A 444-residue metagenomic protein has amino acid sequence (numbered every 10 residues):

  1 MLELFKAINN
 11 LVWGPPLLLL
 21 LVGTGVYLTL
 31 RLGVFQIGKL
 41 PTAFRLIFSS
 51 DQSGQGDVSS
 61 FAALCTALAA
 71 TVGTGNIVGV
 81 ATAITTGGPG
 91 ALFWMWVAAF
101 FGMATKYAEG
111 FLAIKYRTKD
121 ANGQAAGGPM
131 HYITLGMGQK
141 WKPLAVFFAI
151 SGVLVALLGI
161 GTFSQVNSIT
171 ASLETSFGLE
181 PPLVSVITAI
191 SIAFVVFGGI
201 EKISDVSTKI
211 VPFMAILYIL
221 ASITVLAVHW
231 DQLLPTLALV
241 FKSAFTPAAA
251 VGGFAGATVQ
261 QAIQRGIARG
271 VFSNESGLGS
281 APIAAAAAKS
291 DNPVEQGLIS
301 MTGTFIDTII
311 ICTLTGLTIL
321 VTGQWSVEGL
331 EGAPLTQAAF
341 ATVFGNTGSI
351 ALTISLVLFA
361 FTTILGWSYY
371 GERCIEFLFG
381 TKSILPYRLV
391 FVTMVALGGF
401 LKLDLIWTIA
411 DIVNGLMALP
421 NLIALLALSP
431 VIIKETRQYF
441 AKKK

Functional and structural regions predicted by a protein language model:
M1-T74, I84-A91, G102, A396 (+1 more regions): N-terminal alpha-helical transmembrane segments of multi-pass membrane transport and channel/translocase proteins
N10-T42, T85-G123, L144, D307-L314 (+2 more regions): Extracellular loop-to-transmembrane helix junctions
L20-G23, W96, A145-G152, T175-I200 (+4 more regions): Transmembrane alpha-helical segments of multi-pass small-molecule transport proteins
L20-Y27, R31, F35-F44, V166-L173 (+3 more regions): Membrane-interface loop-to-helix entry segments
T24, L28-T29, F101-G123, M130 (+2 more regions): Helix-loop-helix module between adjacent transmembrane segments
T29, Y107-A121, I223-L239, P247 (+3 more regions): Extracellular/periplasmic helix-exit of transmembrane alpha-helices
V34-S60, T82-L92, W96, A104-K140 (+4 more regions): Flexible loop linkers connecting adjacent transmembrane helices in multi-pass alpha-helical membrane transporters
G54-T86, L112-G136, F147-I150, L154 (+1 more regions): Alpha-helical membrane segments and immediately flanking helix-loop junctions that form or couple to the substrate/ion
